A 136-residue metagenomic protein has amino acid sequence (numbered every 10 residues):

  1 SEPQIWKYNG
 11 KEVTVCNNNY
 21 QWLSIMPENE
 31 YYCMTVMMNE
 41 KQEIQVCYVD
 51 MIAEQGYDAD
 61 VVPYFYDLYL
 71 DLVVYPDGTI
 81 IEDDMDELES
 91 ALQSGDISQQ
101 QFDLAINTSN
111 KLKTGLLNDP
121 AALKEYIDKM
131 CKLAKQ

Functional and structural regions predicted by a protein language model:
S1-Q21: Charge-rich, low-complexity N-terminal segments
E2-P3, V13, M26-E28, E82 (+2 more regions): Residue-level signal for well-ordered alpha-helical segments
N9, N17-N19, N29, N39 (+2 more regions): Detector for Asparagine
N18-Y57, L68-L70: Phosphate/ribose-recognition catalytic cores of enzymes acting on nucleotide-derived substrates
D60-V61, D84: Short, conserved acidic/polar surface loops in the N-terminal third of protein domains
V62-Y66: Short loop/turn motifs at secondary-structure junctions and domain boundaries
L68-L112: A hydrophobic, small-residue-rich beta->alpha segment in the mid-to-C-terminal subdomain of diverse proteins
T108-Q136: Cysteine/selenocysteine-centered motifs that mediate thiol-based redox chemistry or coordinate metal-sulfur cofactors
